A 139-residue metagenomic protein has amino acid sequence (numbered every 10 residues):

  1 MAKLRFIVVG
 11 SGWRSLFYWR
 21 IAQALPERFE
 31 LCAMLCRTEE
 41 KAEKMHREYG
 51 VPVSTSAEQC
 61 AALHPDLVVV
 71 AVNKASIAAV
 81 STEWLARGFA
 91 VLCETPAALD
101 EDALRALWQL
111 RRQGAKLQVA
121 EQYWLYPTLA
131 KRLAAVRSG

Functional and structural regions predicted by a protein language model:
M1-Y49: N-terminal Rossmann-like dinucleotide-binding module
G10, T38, N73, P96 (+1 more regions): Structured beta->alpha junctions
S15, A42, I77-A78, D100-E101 (+1 more regions): Short, well-ordered alpha-helical microsegments
P26-R28, R87, R112-A115: Short helix-capping segments at alpha-helix termini
C32, S54, Q118: General small-molecule cofactor/ligand-binding pocket signal
A33, D66-L67, K116: Short, Asp-centered acidic motifs that coordinate Mg2+ and/or phosphate in catalytic or ligand-binding sites
Y49-L110: Beta-loop-alpha module in the N-terminal Rossmann-like domain of NAD(P)-dependent dehydrogenases, especially those
A98-G139: A contiguous active-site-proximal alpha/beta segment in oxidoreductase catalytic domains
